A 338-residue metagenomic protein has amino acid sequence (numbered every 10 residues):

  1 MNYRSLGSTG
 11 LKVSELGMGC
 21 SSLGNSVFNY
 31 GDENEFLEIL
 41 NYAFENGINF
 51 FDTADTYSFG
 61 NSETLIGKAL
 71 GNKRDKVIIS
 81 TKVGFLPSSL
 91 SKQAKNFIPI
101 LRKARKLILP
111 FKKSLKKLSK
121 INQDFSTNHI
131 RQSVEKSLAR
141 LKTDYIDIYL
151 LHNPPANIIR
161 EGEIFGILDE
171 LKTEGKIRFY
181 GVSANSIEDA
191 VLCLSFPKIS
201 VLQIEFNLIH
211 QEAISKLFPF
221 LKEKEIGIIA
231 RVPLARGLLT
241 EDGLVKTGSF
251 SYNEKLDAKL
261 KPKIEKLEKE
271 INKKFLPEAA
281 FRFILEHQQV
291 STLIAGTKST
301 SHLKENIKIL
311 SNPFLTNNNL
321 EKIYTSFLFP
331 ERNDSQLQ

Functional and structural regions predicted by a protein language model:
M1-T81, F85-L90: N-terminal binding-site loop/beta-alpha segment at the start of enzyme catalytic domains that lines or forms
L6, M18, F36, F51 (+10 more regions): Conserved, mostly hydrophobic/aromatic
G7-G10, G67-R74, L138-K142, K172 (+1 more regions): Acidic (Asp/Glu)-rich catalytic clusters
Y30-A43, Q123-L141, A184-L192, A280: Short, acidic/polar
P87-K120: Alpha-helical membrane-targeting segments
F111-F125, P262-L267: Short glycine/proline- and acidic residue-enriched helix-loop micro-motifs that form flexible lids or anion-recognition
L138-N157: Active-site groove signature of glycoside hydrolases
N153-L337: Beta/alpha (TIM)-barrel catalytic core signal, keyed to glycine-rich beta->alpha loops juxtaposed to Asp/Glu that bind
